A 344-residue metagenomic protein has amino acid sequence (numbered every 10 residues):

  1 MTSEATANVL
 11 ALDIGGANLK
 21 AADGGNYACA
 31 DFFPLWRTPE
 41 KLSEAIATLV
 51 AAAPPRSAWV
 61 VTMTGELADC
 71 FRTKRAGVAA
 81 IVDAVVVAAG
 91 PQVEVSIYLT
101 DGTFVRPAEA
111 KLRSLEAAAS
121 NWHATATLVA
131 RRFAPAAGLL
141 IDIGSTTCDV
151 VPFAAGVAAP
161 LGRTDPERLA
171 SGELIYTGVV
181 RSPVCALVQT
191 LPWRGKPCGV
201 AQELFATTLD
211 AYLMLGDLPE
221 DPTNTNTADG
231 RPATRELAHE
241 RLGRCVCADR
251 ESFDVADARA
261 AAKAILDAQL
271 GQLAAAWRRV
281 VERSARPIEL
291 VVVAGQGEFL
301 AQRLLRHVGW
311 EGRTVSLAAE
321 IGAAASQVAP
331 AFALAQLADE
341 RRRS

Functional and structural regions predicted by a protein language model:
M1-G16, A22, N26-L140, V151-S344: Nucleotide/phosphate-binding catalytic cleft detector across ATP-hydrolyzing and phosphate-transferring enzymes
A17, T146: Conserved Rossmann-like nucleotide-cofactor binding loop
I143: Active-site activation/catalytic loop segments of kinase-like enzymes and analogous catalytic loops in related
